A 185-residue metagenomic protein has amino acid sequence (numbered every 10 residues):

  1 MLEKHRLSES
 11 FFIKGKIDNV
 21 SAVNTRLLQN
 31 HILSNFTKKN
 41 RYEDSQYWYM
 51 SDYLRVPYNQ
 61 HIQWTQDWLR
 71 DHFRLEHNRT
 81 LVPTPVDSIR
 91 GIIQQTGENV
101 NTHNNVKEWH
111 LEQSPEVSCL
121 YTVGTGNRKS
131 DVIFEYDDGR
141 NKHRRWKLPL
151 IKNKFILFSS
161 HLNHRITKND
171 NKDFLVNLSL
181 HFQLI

Functional and structural regions predicted by a protein language model:
M1-V82, N99: Non-heme Fe(II)/2-oxoglutarate
K4, E9, N35, T122 (+2 more regions): Generic detector of low-complexity/intrinsically disordered segments and short hydrophobic N-terminal stretches
S8-F12, E116, L175-N177: Short hydrophobic/aromatic beta-strand or adjacent loop that forms the aromatic wall/cage of a ligand/substrate-binding
E9-S10, S34, V132, I156 (+2 more regions): Short non-domain terminal segments
G15, W48-M50, G91, I166 (+1 more regions): Generic structural hydrophobic/aromatic packing signal, biased to beta-strands
K38-R41, R145, F182-L184: Glycine-rich loops and low-complexity Gly/Arg-rich segments that provide flexible linkers or classic glycine-based
P83-L157, H161, R165-T167, F174: Catalytic core of non-heme Fe(II) oxygenases with the double-stranded beta-helix
C119-L120, K172-I185: A short hydrophobic beta-strand segment most commonly corresponding to one strand of the jelly-roll/cupin
